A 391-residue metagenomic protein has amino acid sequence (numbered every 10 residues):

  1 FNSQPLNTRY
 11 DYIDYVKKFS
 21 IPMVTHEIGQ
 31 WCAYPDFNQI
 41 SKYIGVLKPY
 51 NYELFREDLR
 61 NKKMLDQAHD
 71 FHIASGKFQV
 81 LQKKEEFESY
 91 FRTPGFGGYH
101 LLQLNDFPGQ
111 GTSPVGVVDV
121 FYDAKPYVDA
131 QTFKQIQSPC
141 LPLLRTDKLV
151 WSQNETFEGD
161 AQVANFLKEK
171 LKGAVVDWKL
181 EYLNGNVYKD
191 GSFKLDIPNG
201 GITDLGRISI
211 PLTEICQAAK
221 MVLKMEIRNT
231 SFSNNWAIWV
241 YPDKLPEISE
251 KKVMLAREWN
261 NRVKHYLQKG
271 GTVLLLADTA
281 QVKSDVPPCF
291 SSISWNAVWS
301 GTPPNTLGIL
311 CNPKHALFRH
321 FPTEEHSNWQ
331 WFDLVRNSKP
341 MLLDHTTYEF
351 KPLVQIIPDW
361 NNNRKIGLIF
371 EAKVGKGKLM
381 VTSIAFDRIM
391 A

Functional and structural regions predicted by a protein language model:
N2-Y10, D14, V282, N296-M390: Catalytic beta-strand/loop cores that center a nucleophilic Ser/Cys/Thr and support acyl-enzyme chemistry
S3-L180: Substrate-binding clefts and catalytic carboxylate motifs of secreted carbohydrate-active enzymes
V16-F19, L267-Q268, K373-G375: Extracellular/periplasmic catalytic domains that process cell-envelope and extracellular macromolecules
W31-A33, D106-T112, V187, R262 (+2 more regions): Flexible loop/turn segments at secondary-structure boundaries
N154-D196, T203-P211, A218-R228: Beta-strand-rich binding/interaction modules
N229-N235: Short, exposed coil/turn segments at beta-strand boundaries within extracellular/luminal domains
N235-E258: Low-complexity, Pro/Ser/Thr- and charge-rich linker/hinge segments at domain boundaries
K251-N296, K376, T382: Short alpha-beta junction capping motif
